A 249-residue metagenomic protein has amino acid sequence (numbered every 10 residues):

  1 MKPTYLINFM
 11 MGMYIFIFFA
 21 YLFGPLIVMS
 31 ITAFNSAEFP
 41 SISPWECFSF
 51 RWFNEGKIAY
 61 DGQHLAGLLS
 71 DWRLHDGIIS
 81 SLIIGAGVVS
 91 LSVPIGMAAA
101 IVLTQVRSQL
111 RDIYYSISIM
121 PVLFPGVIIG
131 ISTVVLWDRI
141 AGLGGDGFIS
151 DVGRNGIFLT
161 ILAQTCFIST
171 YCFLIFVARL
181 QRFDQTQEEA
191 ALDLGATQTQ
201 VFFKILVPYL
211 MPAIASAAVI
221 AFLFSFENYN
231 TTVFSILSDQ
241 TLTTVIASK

Functional and structural regions predicted by a protein language model:
M1-L6, I84-S118, I131-D138, Q185 (+1 more regions): Transmembrane-helix boundary motif in ABC transporter permease subunits
M1-T32, Y114: N-terminal signal-anchor/first transmembrane alpha helix
K2-N8, P40, F50-L68, F226 (+1 more regions): Interhelical loop and adjacent transmembrane-helix boundary motif in polytopic membrane transport permeases
M13-Y14, F19-L26, L159, C166 (+3 more regions): Transmembrane alpha-helices
F23-E38, I79, I129-I149, A163 (+4 more regions): A structural signal for multi-pass alpha-helical bundles of membrane permease subunits that mediate small-molecule
L26, G85-M97, I101, V127 (+5 more regions): Hydrophobic positions within alpha-helical transmembrane segments of bacterial inner-membrane proteins
P40-C47, G62, L110-R111, V127-T165 (+2 more regions): Membrane-interfacial helix termini and adjacent extracytoplasmic/periplasmic loops of multi-pass transporters
I78, L103, M120, A178 (+1 more regions): Short hydrophobic faces within alpha-helices
